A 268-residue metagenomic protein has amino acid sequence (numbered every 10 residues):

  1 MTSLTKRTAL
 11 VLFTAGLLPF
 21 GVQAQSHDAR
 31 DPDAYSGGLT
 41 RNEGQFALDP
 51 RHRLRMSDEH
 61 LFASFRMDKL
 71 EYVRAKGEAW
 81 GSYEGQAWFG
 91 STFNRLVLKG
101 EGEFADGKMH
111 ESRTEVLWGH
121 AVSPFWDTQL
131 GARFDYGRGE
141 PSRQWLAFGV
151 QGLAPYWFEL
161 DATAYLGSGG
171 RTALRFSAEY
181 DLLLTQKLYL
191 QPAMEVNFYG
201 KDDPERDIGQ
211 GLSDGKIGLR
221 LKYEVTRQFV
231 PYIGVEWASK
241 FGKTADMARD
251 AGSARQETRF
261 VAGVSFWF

Functional and structural regions predicted by a protein language model:
Q25-G107, H120: Outer-membrane beta-barrel initiation region
L61-A63, A79-Y83, H110-T114, S142-L146 (+3 more regions): Residues that define the transmembrane beta-barrel architecture of outer-membrane proteins
K69, L98-G102, L130-F134, A162-L166 (+2 more regions): Transmembrane beta-barrel strands of outer-membrane/channel proteins
G85, V116, F148, F176-A178 (+2 more regions): Membrane-embedded beta-strands of outer-membrane beta-barrel proteins, especially the hydrophobic/small aromatic
F89-S91, H120, G152, L166 (+3 more regions): Residue-level signature of outer-membrane beta-barrel architecture
F93-L98, P124-T128, Y156-L160, T185-L190 (+1 more regions): Repeated loop/turn-to-beta-strand initiation elements of outer-membrane beta-barrel proteins
P141-P204: Detector for outer-membrane/organellar transmembrane beta-barrel domains, recognizing the amphipathic beta-strand
L219-E224, R255-F268: Outer-membrane beta-barrel "beta-signal"
